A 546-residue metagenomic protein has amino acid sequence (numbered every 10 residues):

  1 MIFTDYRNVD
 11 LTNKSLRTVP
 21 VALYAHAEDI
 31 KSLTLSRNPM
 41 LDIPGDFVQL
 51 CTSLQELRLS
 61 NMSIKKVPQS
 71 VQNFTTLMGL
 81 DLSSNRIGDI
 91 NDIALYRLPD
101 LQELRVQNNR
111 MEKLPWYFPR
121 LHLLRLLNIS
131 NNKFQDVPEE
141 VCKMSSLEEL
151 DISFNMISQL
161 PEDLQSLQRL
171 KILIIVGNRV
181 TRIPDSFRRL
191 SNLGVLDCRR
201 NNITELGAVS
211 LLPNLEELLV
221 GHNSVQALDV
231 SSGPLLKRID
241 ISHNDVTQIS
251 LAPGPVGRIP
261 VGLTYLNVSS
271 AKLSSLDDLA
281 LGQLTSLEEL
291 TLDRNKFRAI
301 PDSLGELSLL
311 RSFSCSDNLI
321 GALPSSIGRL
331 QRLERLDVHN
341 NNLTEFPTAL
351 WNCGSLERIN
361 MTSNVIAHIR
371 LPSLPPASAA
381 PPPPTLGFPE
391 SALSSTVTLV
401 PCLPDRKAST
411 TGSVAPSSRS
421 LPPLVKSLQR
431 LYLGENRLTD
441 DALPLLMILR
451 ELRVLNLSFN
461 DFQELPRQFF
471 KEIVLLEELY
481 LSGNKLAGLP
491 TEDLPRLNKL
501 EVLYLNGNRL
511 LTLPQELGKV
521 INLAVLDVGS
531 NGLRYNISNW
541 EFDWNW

Functional and structural regions predicted by a protein language model:
F3-Q55: LRR N-terminal entry segment and analogous cap-like coil->beta motifs
V9, K31-L35, Q55-L59, L77-L82 (+17 more regions): Conserved hydrophobic beta-strand positions in leucine-rich repeat
K14, N38, M62, N85 (+17 more regions): Consensus "Asn ladder" position of solenoid repeat domains
V19-A22, I43-D46, V67-Q69, I90-I93 (+18 more regions): The feature encodes a structural signal of leucine-rich repeats
A25-D29, Q49-S53, Q72-L77, Y96-L101 (+18 more regions): Leucine-rich repeat
R97-L98, Q102, V106-S232, K237-I249 (+3 more regions): Solenoidal tandem-repeat scaffolds enriched in leucines and small polar residues
E205, E217, Q226-V230, L236-I239 (+7 more regions): Leucine-rich repeat domain C-terminal region
R258, S270-S274, L279-A280, T291-R294 (+3 more regions): Eukaryotic tandem repeat interaction scaffolds
